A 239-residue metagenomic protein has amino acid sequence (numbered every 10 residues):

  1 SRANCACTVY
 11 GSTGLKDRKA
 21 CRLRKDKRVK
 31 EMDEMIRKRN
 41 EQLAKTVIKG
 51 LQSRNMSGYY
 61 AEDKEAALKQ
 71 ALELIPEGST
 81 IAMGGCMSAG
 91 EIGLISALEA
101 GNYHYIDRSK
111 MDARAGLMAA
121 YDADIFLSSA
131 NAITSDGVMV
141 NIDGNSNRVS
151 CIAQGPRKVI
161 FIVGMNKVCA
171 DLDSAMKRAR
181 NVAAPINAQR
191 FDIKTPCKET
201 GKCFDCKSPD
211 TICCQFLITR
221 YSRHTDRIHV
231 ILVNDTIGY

Functional and structural regions predicted by a protein language model:
C5-C7, C21: Cysteine-centered motifs
T8-G11, D17: Short N-terminal alpha-helical targeting/association segments
L15-E31: Short, Lys/Arg-enriched N-terminal segments with co-localized hydrophobic residues within the first ~10-30 amino acids
K27-S53, Y59, S79, M118 (+3 more regions): SAM-dependent methyltransferases
N40-L127: N-terminal active-site beta-alpha-beta segment that forms phosphate/nucleotide-binding and substrate-recognition loops
Y121-Y239: Conserved phosphate- and dinucleotide-binding cores of soluble alpha/beta proteins, encompassing both enzyme active
